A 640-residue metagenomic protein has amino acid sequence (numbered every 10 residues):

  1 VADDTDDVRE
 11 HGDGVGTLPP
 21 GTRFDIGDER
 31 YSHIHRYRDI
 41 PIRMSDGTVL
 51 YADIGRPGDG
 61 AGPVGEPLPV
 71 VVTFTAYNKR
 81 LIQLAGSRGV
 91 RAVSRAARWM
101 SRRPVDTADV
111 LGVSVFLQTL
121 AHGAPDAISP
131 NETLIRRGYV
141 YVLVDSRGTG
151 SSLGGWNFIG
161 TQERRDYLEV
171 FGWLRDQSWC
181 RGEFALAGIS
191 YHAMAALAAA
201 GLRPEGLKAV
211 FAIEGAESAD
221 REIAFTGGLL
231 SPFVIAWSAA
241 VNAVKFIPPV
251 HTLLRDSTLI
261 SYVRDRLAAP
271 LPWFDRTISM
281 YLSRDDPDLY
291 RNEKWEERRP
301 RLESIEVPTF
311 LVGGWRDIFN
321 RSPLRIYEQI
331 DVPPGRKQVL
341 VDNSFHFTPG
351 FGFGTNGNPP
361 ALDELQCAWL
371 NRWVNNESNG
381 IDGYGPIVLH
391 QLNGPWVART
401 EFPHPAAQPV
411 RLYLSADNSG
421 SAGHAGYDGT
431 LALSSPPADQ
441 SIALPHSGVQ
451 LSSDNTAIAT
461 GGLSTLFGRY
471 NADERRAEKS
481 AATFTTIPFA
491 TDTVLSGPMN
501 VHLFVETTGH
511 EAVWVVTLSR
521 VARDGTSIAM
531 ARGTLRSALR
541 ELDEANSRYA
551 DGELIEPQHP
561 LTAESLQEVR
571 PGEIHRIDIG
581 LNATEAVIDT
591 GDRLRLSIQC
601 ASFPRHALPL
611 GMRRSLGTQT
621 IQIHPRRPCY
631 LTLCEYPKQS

Functional and structural regions predicted by a protein language model:
A2-G12, R264, T355-S640: C-terminal, loop-rich substrate-recognition/catalytic regions characterized by aromatic stacking residues
R9-E10, N78-N131, R136, G201-S304: Accessory cap/linker subdomain of secreted extracellular hydrolases
T22-E66, T485, F489-T491: N-terminal cap/lid segment of alpha/beta-hydrolase-fold proteins
G65-A76: Short beta-strand element of the alpha/beta-hydrolase
P125-D126, F158-Q177: Alpha/beta-hydrolase active-site loop
N131, I135-G150: Conserved alpha/beta-hydrolase
W179-S190: Alpha/beta-hydrolase fold nucleophile elbow
I305, L311-G313: Short beta-strand/loop motif that positions the catalytic acidic residue of the alpha/beta-hydrolase fold
